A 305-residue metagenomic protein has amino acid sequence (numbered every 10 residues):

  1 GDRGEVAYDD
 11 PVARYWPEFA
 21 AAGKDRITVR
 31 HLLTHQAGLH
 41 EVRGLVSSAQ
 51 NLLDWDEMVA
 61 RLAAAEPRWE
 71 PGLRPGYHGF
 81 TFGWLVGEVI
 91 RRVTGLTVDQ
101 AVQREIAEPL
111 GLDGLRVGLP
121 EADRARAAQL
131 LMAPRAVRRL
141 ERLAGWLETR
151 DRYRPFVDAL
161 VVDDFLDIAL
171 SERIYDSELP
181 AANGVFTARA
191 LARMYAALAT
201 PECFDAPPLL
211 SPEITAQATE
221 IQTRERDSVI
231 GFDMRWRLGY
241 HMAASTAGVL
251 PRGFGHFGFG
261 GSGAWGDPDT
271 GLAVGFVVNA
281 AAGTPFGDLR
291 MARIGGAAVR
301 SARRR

Functional and structural regions predicted by a protein language model:
G1-F80, E88, D163-F165: Active-site-proximal loop and beta-strand segments within enzyme catalytic domains
D10-V12, Q36, V102, L119 (+1 more regions): Glycine-rich, histidine-containing beta strand-loop boundary motifs that form or position
F19-I27, G38-G44, P109-L119, T223-V229: Secretory-pathway/luminal and periplasmic proteins that interact with or process carbohydrate-rich
R26-V29, G79-G83, E172, A188-A192: Short alpha-helical patches at coil-to-helix transitions and adjacent helical residues in well-structured domains
R74, R91-D113, A122-R305: Catalytic loop of the DD-peptidase/beta-lactamase superfamily, centered on the K-T-G motif and neighboring
